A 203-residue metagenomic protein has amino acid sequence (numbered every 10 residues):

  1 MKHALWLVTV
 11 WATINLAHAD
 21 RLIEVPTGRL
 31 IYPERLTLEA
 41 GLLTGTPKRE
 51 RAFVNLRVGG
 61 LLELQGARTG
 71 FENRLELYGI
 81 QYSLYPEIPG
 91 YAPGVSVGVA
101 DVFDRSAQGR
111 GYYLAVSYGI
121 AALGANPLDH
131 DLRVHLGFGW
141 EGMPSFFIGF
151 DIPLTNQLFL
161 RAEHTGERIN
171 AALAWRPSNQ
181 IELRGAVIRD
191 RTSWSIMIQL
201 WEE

Functional and structural regions predicted by a protein language model:
M1-E24, L30: Cleavable N-terminal export/targeting peptides
H18-Q108, Y112, G119-L128, L154-L158 (+4 more regions): Transmembrane beta-barrel domains of Gram-negative outer membranes and organellar outer membranes
R110, P144, E167: Exposed loop/turn and edge beta-strand positions of beta-sandwich/beta-sheet ligand-binding modules
L128-F159: A mid-sequence, solvent-exposed acidic-amphipathic segment
G142, I169, T192: Short phosphate-engaging motifs
H164-G166, V187-R191: A generic beta-sheet turn/junction motif
M197-E203: Short beta-strand-to-coil "C-cap" segments at the C-terminal boundary of structured domains/repeats, marking
